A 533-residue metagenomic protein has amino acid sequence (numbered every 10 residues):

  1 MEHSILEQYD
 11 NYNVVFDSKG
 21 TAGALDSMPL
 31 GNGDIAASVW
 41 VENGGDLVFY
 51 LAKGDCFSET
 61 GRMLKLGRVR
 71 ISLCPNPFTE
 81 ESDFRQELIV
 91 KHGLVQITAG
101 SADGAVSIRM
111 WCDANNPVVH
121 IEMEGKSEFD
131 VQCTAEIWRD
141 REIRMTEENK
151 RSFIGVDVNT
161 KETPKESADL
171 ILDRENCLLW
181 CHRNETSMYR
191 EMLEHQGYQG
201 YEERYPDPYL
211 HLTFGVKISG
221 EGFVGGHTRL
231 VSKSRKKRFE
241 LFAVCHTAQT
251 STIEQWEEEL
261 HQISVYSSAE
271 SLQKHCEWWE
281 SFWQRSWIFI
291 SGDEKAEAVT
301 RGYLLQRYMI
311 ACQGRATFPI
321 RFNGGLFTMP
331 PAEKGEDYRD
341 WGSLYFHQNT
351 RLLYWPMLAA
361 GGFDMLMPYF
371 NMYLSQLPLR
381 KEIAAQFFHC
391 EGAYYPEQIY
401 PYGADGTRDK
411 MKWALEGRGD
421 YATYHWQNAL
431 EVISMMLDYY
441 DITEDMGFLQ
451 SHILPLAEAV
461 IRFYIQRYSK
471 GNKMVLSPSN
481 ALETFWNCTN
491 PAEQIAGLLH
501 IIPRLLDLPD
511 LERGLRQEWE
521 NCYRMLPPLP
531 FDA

Functional and structural regions predicted by a protein language model:
M1-D409, A414, Y440, I495 (+1 more regions): Aromatic-residue-lined binding/catalytic grooves and analogous aromatic/hydrophobic interfacial grooves in multimeric
Q249, F322-S343, Y395-S451, P455 (+1 more regions): The feature captures the catalytic groove of carbohydrate-active enzymes
